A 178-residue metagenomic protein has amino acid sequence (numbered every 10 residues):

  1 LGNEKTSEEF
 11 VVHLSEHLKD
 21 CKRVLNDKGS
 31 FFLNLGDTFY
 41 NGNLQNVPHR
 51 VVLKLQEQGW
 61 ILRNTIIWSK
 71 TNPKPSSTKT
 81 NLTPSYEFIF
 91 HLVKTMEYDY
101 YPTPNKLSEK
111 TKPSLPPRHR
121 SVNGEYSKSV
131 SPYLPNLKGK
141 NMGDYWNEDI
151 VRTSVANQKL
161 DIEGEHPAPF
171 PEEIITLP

Functional and structural regions predicted by a protein language model:
L1-P178: Core catalytic lobe of class I
